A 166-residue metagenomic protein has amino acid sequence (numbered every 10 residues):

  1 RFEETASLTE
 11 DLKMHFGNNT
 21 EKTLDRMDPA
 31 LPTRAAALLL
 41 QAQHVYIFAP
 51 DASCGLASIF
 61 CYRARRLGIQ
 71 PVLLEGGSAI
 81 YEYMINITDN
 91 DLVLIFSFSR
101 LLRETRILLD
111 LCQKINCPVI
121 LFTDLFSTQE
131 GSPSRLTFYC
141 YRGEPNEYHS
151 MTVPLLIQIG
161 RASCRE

Functional and structural regions predicted by a protein language model:
R1-L31: HTH-adjacent hinge/linker in prokaryotic transcriptional regulators
T9-D11, A35-A36, Y83-M84, S132-P133: Short, flexible segments with low predicted structural confidence
K22-D25, A37, I85: Surface-exposed charged/polar residues within alpha-helices that form helix-capping/stabilizing sites and interaction
A30-A42: Glycine-rich phosphate/diphosphate-binding loops that line cofactor/substrate pockets in enzymes
Q41-I157: Glycine-rich phosphate-binding loops that contact phosphosugars or nucleotide phosphates
A162-E166: Conserved small/polar residues in nucleotide/adenosyl-binding loops
